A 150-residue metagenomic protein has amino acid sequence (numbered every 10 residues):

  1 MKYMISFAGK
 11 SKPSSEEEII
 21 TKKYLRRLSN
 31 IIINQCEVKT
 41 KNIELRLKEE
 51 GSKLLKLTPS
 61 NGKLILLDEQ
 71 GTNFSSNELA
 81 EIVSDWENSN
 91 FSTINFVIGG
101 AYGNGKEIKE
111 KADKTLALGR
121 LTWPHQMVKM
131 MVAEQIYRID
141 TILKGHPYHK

Functional and structural regions predicted by a protein language model:
M1-L25: N-terminal beta1-alpha1 ligand-phosphate binding loop
K2, F91-V97: Loop/turn-to-beta-strand initiation segments
K10, E69-T72, G100-G103: Short glycine-rich anion-binding loops that position phosphate/pyrophosphate groups of nucleotides and phosphorylated
S15-E17, S75-N77, G105-I108, M127: Short glycine-/acidic-enriched loop or helix-start segments at secondary-structure transitions that form or flank
E18-K22, G51-S52, K106: Short, surface-exposed alpha-helical segments at coil->helix boundaries
N30-T93: S-adenosyl-L-methionine/SAH cofactor-binding core of RNA-modifying enzymes
G99-G100, K111: Proline/glycine-rich low-complexity loops and linkers
E107-K150: Structured adenosyl-cofactor binding patch, chiefly the S-adenosyl-L-methionine
